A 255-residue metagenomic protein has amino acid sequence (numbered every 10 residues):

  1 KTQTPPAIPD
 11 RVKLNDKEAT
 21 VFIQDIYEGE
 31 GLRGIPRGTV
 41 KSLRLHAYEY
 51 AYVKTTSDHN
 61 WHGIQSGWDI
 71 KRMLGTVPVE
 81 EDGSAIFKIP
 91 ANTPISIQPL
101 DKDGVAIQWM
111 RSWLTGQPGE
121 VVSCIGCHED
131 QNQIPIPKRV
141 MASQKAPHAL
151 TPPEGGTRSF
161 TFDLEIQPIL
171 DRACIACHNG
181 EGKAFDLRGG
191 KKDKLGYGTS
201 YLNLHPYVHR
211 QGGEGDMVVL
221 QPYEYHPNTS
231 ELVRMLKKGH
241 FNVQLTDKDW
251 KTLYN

Functional and structural regions predicted by a protein language model:
K1, E30, V40, E49 (+3 more regions): Aromatic- and Gly/Pro-enriched helix-to-coil junctions and flexible linker segments
K1-A7: Blade-level signature of beta-propeller repeat domains, shared across WD40, Kelch, NHL, RCC1 and BNR/Asp-box propellers
F22-G34, I175: Short amphipathic, basic-aromatic surface patches that mediate peripheral association with negatively charged
I35, G67-I70, I89-P90: Short loop/turn motifs at secondary-structure junctions and domain boundaries
P36-Q65: Extended low-complexity, serine/threonine- and proline-enriched intrinsically disordered segments
A51-T56, I70-G75, V105-M110: Surface-exposed loop/edge segments in extracytoplasmic proteins
H62-D82: Short, acidic Ser/Thr/Gly-rich low-complexity loop/linker segments typical of extracellular and cell-surface proteins
D82-K88: Short, surface-exposed beta-strand/beta-hairpin micro-motifs centered on an aromatic residue
